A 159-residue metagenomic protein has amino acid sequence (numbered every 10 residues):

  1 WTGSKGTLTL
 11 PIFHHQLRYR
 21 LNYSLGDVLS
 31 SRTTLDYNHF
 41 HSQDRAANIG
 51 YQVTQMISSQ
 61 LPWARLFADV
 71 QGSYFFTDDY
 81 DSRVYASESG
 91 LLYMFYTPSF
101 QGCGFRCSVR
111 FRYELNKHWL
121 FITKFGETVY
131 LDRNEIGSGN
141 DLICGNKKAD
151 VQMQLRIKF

Functional and structural regions predicted by a protein language model:
W1-F159: Exposed, low-structure sequence patches enriched in small/polar residues
